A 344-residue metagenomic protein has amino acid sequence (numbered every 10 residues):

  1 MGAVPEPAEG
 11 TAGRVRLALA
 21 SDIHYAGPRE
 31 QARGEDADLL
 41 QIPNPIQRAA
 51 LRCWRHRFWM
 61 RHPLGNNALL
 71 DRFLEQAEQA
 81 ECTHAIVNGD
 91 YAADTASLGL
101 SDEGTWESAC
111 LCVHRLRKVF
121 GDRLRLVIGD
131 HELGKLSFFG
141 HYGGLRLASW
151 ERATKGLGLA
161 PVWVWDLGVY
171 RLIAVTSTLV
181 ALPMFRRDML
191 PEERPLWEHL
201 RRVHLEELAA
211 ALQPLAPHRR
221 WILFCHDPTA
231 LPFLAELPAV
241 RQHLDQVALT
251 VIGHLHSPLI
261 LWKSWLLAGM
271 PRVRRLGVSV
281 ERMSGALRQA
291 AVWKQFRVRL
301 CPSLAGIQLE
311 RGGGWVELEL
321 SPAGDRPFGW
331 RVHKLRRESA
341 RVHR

Functional and structural regions predicted by a protein language model:
M1-E103: N-terminal active-site segment of His-dependent metallophosphoesterases
G2-E9, L100-V203, V273-C301, E310 (+1 more regions): Extended active-site neighborhood of metal-dependent phosphoesterases/phosphodiesterases
G10, E75-H84, K118, R171-I173 (+1 more regions): His/acidic metal-ligating clusters that form di-metal
L17-L19, V87, L126, L223 (+1 more regions): Residue-level marker for buried hydrophobic side chains located in beta-strands that build the well-ordered beta-sheet
D22, A85, D90, A109 (+5 more regions): Divalent metal-coordination and catalytic microenvironments
H24-R29, A92-A96, L126-F138, V180-F185 (+3 more regions): Active-site environment of divalent metal-dependent phosphoester hydrolases
F224, R331-H343: Short, solvent-exposed aromatic-acidic interface loops
P232-G324: Conserved beta-sheet core of the metallophosphoesterase superfamily
